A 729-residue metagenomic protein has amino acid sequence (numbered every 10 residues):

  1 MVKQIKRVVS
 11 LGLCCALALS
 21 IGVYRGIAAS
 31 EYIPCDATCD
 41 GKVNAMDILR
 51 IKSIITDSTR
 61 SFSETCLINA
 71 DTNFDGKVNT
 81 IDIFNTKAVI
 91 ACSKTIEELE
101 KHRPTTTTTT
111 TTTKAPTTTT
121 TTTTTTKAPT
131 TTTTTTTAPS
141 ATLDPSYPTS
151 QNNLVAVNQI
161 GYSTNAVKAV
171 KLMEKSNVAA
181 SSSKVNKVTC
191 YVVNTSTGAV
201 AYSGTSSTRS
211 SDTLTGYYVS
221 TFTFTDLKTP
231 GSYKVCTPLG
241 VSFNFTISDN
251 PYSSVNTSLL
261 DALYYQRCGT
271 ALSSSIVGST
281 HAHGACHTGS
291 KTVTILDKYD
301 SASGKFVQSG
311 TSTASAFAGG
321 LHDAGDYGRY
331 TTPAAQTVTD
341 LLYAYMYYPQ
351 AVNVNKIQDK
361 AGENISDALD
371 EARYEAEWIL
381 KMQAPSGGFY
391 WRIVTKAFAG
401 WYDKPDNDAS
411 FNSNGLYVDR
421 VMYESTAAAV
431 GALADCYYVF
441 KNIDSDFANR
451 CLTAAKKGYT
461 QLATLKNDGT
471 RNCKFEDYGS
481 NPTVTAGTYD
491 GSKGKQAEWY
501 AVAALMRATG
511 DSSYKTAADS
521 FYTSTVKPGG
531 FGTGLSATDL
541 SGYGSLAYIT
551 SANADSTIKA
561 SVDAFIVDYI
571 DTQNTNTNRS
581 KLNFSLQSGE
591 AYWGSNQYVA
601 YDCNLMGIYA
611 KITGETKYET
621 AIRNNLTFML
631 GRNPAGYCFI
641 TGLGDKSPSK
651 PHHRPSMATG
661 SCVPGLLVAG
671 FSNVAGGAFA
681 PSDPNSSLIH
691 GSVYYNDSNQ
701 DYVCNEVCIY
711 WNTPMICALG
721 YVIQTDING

Functional and structural regions predicted by a protein language model:
V2-K127, T136-T137, S480: Cellulosome-associated attachment modules in secreted, modular CAZymes
S53-D57, V89, T339-Y347, W378 (+4 more regions): Glycine-rich, acidic and aromatic/proline-enriched surface loops and short helix-turn segments that act as binding
S146-I160: Short, compositionally biased P/S/T/A/G/V-rich stretches that sit at domain boundaries
I160-P238, R267-A335, A344, E377 (+5 more regions): Aromatic (Trp/Tyr) and acidic
C236-S248: Short Trp-Ser/Thr-centered turn/loop motifs at beta-strand boundaries
N250-S275, L369-G387, L452-T470, T509-G532 (+2 more regions): Long, well-ordered core segments of solenoidal/helical folds
Y343-Y374, S413-Y417, D435-C451: Short coil/linker segments at helix-helix boundaries
N355, A432-Q496, A503-R507, G530 (+1 more regions): C-terminal transactivation domains of fungal Zn(2)-Cys(6)
